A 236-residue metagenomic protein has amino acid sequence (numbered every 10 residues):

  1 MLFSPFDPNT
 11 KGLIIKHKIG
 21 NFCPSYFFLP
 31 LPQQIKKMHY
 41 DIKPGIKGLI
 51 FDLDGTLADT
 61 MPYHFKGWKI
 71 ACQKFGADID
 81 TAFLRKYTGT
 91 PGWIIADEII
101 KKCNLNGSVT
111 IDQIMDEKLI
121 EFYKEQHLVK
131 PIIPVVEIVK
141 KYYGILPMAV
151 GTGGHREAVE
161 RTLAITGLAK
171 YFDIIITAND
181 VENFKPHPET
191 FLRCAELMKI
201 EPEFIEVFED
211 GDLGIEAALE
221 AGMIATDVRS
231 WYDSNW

Functional and structural regions predicted by a protein language model:
F28, Q34-K47, V136, K140 (+1 more regions): Asp-based, Mg2+/Mn2+-dependent phosphohydrolase catalytic module
I35, H39-R85: Active-site neighborhood of HAD-like aspartate-dependent phosphohydrolases
T56, T152-G154: Conserved phosphate-coupling serine/threonine residues in phosphotransfer and NTP-handling enzymes
A71-C72, W93-N106, T162, A195: Helix-loop "lid/cap" segments that line or gate small-molecule binding pockets
I100-E137, L146: Metal-dependent phosphoesterase signature
